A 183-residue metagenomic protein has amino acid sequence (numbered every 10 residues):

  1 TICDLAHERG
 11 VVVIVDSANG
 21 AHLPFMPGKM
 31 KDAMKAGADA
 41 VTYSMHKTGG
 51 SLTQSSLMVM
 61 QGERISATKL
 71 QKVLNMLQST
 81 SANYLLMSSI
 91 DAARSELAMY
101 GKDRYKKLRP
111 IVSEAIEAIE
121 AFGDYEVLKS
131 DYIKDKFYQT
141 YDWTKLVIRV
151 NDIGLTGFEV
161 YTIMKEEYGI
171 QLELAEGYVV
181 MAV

Functional and structural regions predicted by a protein language model:
T1-D124, L128: Conserved PLP-enzyme active-site core in the AAT-like
E117-V183: Conserved C-terminal alpha-helix-loop-beta "cap" of PLP-dependent enzymes that closes/shapes the active-site mouth
